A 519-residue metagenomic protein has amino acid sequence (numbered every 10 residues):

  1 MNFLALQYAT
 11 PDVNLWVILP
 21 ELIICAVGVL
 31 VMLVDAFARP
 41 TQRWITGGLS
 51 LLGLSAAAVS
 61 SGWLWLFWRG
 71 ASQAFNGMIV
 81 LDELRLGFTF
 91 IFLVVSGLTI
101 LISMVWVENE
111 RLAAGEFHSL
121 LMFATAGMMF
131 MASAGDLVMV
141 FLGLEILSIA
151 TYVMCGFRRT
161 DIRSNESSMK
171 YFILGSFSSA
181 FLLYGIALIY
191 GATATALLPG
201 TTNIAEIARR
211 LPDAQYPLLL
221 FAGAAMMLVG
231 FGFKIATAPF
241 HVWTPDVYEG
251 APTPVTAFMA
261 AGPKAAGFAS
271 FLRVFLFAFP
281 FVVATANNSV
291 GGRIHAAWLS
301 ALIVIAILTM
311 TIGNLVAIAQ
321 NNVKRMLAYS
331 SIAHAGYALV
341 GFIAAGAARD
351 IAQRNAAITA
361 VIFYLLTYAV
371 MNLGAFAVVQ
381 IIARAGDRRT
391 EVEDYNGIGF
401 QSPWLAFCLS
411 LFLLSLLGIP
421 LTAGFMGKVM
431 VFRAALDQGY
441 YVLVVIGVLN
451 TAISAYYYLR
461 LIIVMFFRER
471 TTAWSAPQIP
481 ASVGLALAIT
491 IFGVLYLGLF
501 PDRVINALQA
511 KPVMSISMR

Functional and structural regions predicted by a protein language model:
M1-R519: Alpha-helical transmembrane segments of multi-pass membrane proteins predominantly involved in bioenergetics
